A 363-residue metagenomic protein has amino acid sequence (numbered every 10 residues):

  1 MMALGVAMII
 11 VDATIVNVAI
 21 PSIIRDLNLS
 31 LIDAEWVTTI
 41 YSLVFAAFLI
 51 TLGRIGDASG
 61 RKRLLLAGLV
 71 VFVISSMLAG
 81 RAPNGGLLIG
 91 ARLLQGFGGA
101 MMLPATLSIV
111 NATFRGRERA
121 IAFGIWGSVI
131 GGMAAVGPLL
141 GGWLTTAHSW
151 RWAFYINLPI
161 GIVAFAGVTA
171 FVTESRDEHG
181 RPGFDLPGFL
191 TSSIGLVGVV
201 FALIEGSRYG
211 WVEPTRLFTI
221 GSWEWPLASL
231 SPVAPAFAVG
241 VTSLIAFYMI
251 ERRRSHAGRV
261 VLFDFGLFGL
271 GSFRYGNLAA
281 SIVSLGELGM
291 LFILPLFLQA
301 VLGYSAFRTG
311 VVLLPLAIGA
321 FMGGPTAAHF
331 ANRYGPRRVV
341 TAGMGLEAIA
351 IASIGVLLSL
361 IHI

Functional and structural regions predicted by a protein language model:
M1-F171, G323-A327, R333-Y334, R338 (+3 more regions): Transmembrane-helix bundle of Major Facilitator Superfamily
M1-F45, L49, S149, P226-A236 (+2 more regions): Transmembrane core module of solute transporters
I20-I23, V110, L144, V172 (+5 more regions): Hydrophobic alpha-helical interface/terminus motif in multipass membrane transporters
A47, M101, I194-V197, G289: Residue-level signal for the membrane-embedded core of alpha-helical transmembrane segments, especially mid-helix
D57, G99, E174, E205 (+3 more regions): Acidic-residue sensor for enzyme active/binding pockets
W126, T146, L186, W211-T215 (+1 more regions): Juxtamembrane/interfacial segments around transmembrane helices
T146-L278: Hydrophobic transmembrane-helix bundles of small-molecule transporters
